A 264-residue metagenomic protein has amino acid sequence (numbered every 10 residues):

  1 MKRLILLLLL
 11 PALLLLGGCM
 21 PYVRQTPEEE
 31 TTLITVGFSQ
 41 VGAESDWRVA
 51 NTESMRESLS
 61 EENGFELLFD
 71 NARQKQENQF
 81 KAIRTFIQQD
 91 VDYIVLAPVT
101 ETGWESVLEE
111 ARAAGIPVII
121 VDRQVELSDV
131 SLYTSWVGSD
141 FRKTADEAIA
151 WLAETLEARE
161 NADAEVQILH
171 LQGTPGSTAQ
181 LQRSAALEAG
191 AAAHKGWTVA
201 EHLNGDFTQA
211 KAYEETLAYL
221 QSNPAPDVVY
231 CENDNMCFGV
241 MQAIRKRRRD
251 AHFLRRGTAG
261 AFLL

Functional and structural regions predicted by a protein language model:
M1-L4, L8-L9: Positively charged n-region of N-terminal signal peptides that target proteins for export
P11-A12, S131: Hydrophobic alpha-helical membrane-insertion segments
A12-L13, T32: N-terminal start and proteolytic maturation junction detector
L15-G18: C-terminal motif of bacterial Sec signal peptides marking the signal peptidase cleavage site
M20-L264: A residue-level marker of the well-folded mature domains of exported/periplasmic proteins
